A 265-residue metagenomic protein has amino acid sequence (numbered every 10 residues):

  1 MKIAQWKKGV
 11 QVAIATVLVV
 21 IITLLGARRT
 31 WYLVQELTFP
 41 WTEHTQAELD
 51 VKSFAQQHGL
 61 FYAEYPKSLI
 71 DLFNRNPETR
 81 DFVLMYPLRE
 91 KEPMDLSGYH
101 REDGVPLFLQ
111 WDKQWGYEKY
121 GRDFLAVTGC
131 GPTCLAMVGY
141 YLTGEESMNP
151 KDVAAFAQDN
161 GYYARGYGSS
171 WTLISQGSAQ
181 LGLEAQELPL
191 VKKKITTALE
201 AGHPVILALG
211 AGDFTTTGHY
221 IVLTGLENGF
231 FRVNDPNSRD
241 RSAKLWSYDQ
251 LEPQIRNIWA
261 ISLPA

Functional and structural regions predicted by a protein language model:
M1-G9: N-terminal Lys/Arg-rich, disordered targeting/topogenic segments
G9-T16, V20-Y162: Active-site-adjacent structural segments surrounding the nucleophilic cysteine of cysteine proteases and isopeptidases
G26-S53, D95-L96, Y140, G144-A265: Conserved active-site-adjacent core of cysteine acyl-enzyme catalytic domains
